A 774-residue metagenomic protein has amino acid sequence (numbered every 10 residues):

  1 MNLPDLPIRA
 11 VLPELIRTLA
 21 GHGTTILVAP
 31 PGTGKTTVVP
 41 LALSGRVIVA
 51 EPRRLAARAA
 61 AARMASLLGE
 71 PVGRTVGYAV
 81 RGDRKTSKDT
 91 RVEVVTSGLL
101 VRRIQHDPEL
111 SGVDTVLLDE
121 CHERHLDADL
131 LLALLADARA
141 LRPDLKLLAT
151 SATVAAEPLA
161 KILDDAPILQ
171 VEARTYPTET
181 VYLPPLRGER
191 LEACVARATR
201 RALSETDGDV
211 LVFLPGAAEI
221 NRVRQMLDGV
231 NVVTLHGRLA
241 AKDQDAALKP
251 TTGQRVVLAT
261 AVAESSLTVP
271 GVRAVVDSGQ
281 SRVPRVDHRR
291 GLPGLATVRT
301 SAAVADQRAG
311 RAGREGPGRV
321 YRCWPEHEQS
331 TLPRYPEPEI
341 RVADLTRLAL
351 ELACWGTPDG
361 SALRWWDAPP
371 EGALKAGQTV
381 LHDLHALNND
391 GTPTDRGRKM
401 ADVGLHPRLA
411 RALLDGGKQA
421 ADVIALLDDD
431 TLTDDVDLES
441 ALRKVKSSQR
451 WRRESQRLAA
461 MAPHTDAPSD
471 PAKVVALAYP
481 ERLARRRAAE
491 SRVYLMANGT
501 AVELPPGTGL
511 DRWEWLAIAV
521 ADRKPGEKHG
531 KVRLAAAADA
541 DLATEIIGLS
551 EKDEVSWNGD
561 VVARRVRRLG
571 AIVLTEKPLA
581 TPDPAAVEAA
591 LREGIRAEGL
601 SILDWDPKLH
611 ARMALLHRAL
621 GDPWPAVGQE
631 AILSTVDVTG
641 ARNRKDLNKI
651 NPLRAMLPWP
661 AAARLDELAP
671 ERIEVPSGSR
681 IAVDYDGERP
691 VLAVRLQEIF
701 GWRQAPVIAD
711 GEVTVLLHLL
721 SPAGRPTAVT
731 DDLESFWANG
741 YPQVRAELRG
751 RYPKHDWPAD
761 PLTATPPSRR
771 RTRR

Functional and structural regions predicted by a protein language model:
M1-R408, Q697: P-loop NTPase motor module signature
E14-L15, G82, I104-Q105, V262-E264 (+8 more regions): Generic recognition of flexible, low-complexity loop/linker segments
T24, L387, Q419-V493, T500 (+2 more regions): Acidic, serine/threonine- and proline-rich low-complexity intrinsically disordered segments
A29-P31, E51, V80, S151 (+12 more regions): Active-site proximal loops enriched in glycine and acidic residues that flank catalytic Cys/His/Asp and coordinate
P31, R486-L516, V675, I681-R695 (+2 more regions): Segments forming glycine/polar-rich beta-alpha architectures that bind adenosine-containing cofactors
D107-H122, S278-R282, V286, R290-G291 (+7 more regions): Extended active-site and interfacial segments that coordinate phosphate-rich ligands in large catalytic machineries
L117-L118, L235-R238, Q244, L414-L432 (+1 more regions): Charge-dense polyanion-binding interfaces
V233, E315, R322-P506, L510-R512: C-terminal accessory/connector segments of nucleic-acid motor ATPases
